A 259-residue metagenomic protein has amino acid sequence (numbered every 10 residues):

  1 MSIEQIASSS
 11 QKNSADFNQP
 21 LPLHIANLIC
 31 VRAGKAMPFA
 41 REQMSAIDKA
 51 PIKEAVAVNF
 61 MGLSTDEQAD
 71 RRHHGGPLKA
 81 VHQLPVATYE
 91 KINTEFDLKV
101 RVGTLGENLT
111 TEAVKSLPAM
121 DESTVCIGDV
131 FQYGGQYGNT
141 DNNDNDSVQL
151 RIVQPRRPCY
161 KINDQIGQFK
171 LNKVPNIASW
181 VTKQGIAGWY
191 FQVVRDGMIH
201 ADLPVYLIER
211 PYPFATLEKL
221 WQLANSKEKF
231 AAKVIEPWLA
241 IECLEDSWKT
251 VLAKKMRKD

Functional and structural regions predicted by a protein language model:
S2-I166, K170-N176, P213-D259: Electropositive, beta-rich accessory/interaction domains or terminal extensions that provide binding surfaces
K115-P118, G185-R195: Short alpha-helix capping/helix-loop boundary micro-motifs
G128, D196, A201-D202: Loop/turn positions that initiate beta-strands
Y133, I152, A201, L207-I208: A generic structural signal for residues embedded in beta-strands
S147, D202-L203: Residue-level signal for inorganic ion chemistry
A178-W180: Double-stranded DNA-binding cores of transcription factors and transposases
M198, P211-F214: Short Gly/Pro-enriched loop/turn and capping motifs at secondary-structure junctions
